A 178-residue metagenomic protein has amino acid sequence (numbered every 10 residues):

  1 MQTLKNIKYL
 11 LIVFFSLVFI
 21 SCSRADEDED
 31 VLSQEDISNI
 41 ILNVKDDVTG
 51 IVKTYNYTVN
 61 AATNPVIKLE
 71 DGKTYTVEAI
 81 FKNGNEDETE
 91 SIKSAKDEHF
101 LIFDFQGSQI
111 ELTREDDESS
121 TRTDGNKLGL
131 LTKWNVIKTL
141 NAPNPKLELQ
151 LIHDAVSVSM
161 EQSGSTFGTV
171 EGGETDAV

Functional and structural regions predicted by a protein language model:
Q2-L11: Bacterial N-terminal signal peptides that target proteins for export
T3, S16-L42: Bacterial Sec-dependent N-terminal signal peptides
K8-Y9, F19, K82, H99: Functionally constrained cores in energy, signaling, and assembly domains
D30-V178: First exposed extracellular module after export/assembly in secreted or surface-exposed proteins
